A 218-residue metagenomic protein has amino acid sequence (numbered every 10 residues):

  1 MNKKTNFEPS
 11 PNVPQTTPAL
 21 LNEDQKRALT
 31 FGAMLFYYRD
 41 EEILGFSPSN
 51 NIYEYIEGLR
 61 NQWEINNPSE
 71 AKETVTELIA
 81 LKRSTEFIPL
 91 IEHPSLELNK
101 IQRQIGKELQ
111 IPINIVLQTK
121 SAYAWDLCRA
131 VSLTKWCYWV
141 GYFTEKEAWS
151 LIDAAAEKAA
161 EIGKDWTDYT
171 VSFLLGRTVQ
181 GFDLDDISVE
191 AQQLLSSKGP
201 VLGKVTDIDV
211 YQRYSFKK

Functional and structural regions predicted by a protein language model:
N2-E145, I152-K218: Polar/charged low-complexity regulatory segments
